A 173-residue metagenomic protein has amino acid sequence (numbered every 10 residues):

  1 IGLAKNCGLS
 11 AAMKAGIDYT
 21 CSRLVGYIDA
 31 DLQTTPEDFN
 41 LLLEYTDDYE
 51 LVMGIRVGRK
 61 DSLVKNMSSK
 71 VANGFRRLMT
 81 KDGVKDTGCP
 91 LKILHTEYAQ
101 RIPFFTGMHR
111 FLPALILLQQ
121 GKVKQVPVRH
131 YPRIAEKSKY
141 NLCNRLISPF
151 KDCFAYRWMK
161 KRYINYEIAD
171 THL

Functional and structural regions predicted by a protein language model:
I1-L63, E97, V123-V126, D170-L173: Structured catalytic core of nucleotide-sugar glycosyltransferases
K5, K60, V64, T87 (+2 more regions): Residue-level signature of the cytosolic catalytic core of signaling kinases
S10, A30-F39, T87, R110-F111 (+2 more regions): Soluble, non-transmembrane catalytic domains of enzymes that act on hydrophobic metabolites at membranes
A12-M13, D38, L63, M67 (+3 more regions): Hydrophobic alpha-helical segments typical of transmembrane helices and their membrane-interface/capping positions
I17-Y19, L43-E44, S68-N73, N141-N144: Short, hinge-like loop/turn segments at secondary-structure boundaries
Q33, A99, P103-G107: Residues in soluble alpha-helical coiled-coils and helical-bundle/repeat scaffolds
Y49-Q100, K151-F154: Short, flexible, basic/aromatic active-site loop/helix in glycosyltransferases
G74, F105-L173: Hydrophobic helical membrane-anchoring modules
